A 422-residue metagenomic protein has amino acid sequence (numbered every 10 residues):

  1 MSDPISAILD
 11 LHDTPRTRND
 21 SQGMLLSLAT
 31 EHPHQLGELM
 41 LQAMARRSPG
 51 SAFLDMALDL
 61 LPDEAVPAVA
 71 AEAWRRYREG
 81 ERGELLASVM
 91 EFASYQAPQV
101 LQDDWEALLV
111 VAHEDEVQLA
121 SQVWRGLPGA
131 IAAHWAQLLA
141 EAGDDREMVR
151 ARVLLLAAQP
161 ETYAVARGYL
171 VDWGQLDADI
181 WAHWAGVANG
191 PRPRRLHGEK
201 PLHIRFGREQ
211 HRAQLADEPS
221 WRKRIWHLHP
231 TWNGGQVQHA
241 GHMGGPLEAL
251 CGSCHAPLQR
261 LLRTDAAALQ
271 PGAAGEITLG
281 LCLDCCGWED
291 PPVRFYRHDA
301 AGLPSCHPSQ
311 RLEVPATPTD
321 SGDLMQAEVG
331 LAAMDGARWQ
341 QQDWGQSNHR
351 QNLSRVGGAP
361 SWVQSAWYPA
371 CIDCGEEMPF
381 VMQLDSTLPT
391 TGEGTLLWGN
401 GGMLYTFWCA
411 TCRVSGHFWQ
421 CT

Functional and structural regions predicted by a protein language model:
S2-T422: Preference for intrinsically disordered or flexible, low-complexity segments and adjacent hinge/connector residues
